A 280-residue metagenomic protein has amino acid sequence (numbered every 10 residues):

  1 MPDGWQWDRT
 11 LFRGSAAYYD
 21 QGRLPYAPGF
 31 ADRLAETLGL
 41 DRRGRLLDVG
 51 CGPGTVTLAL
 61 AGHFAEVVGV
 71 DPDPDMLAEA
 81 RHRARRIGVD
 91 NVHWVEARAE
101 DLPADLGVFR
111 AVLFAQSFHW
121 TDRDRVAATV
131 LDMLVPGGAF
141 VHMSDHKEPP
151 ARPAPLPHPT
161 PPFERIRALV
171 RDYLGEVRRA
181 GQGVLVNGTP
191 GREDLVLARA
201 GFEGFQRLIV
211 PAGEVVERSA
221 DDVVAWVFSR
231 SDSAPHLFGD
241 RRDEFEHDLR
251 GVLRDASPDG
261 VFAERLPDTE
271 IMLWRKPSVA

Functional and structural regions predicted by a protein language model:
M1-D41: Conserved class I S-adenosyl-L-methionine
R45-L47, P53-D101: Class I SAM-dependent methyltransferase SAM/SAH-binding core
P103-A111: A short acidic, Gly/Pro-enriched loop at the edge of an enzyme's catalytic core that lines a small-molecule cofactor
R110-D124: A short SAM/SAH-binding and catalytic strip from SAM-dependent methyltransferases
A127-P136: A short glycine-rich, Lys/Arg-flanked "PGG" loop and its adjoining helix->strand segment in the class I
V135-E214: Conserved catalytic/acceptor-binding region of the Class I
G188-A280: Conserved Class I S-adenosyl-L-methionine
